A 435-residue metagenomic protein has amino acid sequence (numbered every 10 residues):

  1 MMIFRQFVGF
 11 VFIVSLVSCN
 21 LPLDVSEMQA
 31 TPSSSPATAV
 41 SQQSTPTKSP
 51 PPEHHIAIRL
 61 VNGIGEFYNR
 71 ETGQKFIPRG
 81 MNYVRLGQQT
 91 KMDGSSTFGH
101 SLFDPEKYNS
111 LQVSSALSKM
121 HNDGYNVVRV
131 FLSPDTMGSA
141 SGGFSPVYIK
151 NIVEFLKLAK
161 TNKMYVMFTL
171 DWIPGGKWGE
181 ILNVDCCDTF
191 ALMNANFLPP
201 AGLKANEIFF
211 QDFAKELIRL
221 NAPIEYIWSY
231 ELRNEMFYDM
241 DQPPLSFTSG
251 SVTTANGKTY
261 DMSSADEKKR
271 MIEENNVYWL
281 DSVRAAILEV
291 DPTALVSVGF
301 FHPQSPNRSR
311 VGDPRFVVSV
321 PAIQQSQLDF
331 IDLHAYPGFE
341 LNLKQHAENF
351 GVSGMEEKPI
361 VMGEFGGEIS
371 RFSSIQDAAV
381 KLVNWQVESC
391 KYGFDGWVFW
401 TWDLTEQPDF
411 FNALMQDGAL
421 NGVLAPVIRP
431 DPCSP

Functional and structural regions predicted by a protein language model:
M1-V8: Bacterial N-terminal signal peptides that target proteins for export
V8-S18: Bacterial N-terminal signal peptides
C19-Q42, P46-K48: Bacterial Sec-dependent N-terminal signal peptides
N20, C186-C187, P432-S434: Sequence contexts marking disulfide-bonded cysteines in secreted/extracellular proteins
H55-L328, P337-L341, M355-E356, F365 (+2 more regions): Active-site mouth of glycoside hydrolases
S326-N342, V427-P435: Glycan-recognition surfaces
Y392-P430: Aromatic/acidic polysaccharide-binding cleft in carbohydrate-active enzymes
